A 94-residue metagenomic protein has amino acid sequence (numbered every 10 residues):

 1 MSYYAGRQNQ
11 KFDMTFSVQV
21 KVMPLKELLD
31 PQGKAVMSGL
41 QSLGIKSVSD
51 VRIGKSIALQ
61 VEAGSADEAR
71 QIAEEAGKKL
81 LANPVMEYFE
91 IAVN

Functional and structural regions predicted by a protein language model:
S2-N94: Long, contiguous binding/interaction regions
